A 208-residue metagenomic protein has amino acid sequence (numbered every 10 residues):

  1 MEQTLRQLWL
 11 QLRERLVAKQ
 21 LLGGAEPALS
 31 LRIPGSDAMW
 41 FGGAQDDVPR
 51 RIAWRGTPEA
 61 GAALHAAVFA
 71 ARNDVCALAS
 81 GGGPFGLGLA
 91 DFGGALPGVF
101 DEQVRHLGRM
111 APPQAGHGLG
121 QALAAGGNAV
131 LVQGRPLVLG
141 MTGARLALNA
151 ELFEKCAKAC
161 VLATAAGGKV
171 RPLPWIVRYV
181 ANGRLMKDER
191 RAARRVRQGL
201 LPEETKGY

Functional and structural regions predicted by a protein language model:
M1-Y208: Glycine-rich flexible loops
